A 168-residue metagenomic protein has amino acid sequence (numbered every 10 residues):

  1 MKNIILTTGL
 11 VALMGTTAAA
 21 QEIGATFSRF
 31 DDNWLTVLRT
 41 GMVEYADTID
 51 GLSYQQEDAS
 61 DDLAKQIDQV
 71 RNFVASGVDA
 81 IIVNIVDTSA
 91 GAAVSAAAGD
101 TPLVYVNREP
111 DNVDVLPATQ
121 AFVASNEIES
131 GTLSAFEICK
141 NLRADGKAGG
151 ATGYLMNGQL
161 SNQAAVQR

Functional and structural regions predicted by a protein language model:
M1-I4, A12-L13: Compositionally biased, low-complexity segments enriched in small residues
N3-I5, A18-R168: A residue-level marker of the well-folded mature domains of exported/periplasmic proteins
V11-A19: Hydrophobic h-region of N-terminal signal peptides that target proteins for export in Gram-negative bacteria
